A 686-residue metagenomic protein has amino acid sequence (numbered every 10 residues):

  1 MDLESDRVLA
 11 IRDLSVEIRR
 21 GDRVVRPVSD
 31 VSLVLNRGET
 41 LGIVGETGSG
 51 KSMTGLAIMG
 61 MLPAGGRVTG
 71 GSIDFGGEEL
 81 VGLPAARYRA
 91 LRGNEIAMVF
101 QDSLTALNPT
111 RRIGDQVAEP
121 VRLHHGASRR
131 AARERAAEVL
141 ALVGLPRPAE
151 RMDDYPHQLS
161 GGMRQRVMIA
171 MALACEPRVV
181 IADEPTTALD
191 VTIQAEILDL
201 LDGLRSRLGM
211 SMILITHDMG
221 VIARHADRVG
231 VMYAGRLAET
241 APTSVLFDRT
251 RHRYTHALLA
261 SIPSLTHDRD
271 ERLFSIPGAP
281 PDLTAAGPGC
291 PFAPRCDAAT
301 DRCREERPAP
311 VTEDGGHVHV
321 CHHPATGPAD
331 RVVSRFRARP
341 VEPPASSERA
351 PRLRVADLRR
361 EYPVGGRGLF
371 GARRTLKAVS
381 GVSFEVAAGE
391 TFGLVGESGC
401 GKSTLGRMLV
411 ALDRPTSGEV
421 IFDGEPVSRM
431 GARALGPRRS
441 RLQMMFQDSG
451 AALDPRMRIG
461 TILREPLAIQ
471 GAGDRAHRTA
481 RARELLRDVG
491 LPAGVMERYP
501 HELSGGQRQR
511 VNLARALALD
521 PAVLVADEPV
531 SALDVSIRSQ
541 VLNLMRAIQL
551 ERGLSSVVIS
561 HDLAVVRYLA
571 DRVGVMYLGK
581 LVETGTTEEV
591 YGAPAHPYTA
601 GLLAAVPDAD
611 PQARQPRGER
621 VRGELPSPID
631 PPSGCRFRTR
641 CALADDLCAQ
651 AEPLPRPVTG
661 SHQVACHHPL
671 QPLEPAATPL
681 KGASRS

Functional and structural regions predicted by a protein language model:
S5, G21, P242-R352, G365-F370 (+1 more regions): Charged, flexible cofactor/metal-binding loops and thiol motifs
E46, G60, R89, V179-P185 (+3 more regions): P-loop NTP-binding/switch modules centered on Walker-like glycine-rich loops
R67, L80-A97, D115, L123 (+9 more regions): ABC ATPase NBD coupling module
R67-E79, G418-P426: Conserved ABC transporter NBD signature motif
A131-E150, P426, H477-G494, L603-A604: Conserved ABC ATPase "signature" region
D154-L159, M163, Y499-L503, Q507: Conserved ABC ATPase signature
E176, D520: Conserved catalytic motifs of ABC-family nucleotide-binding domains
